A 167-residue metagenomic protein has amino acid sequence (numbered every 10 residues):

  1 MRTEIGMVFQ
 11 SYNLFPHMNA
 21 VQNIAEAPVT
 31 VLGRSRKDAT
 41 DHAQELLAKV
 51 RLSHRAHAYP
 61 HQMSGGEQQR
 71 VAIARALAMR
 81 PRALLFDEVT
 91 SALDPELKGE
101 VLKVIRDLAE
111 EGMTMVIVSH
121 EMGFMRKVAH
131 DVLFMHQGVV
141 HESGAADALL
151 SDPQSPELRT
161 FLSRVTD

Functional and structural regions predicted by a protein language model:
M1-Q137, H141-A146: ABC family nucleotide-binding domain
H136, D147-D167: C-terminal boundary and immediately downstream tail of ABC-type ATPase nucleotide-binding domains
